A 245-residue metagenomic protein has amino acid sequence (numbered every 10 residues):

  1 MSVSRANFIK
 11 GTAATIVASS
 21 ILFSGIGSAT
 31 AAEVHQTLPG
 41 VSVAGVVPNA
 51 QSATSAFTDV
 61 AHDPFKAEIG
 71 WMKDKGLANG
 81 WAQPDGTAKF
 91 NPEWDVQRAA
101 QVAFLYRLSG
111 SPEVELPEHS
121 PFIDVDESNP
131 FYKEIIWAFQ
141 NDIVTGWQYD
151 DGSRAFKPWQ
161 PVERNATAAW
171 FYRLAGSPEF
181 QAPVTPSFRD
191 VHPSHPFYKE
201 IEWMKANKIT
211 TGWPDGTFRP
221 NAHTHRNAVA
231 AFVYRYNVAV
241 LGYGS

Functional and structural regions predicted by a protein language model:
S2-K10, L22-P64, N79-V102, R107-E134 (+4 more regions): Feature responds to low-complexity, polar/acidic, surface-exposed segments characteristic of secreted/exported proteins
I9-V17: Sec-dependent signal peptide hydrophobic core
I69-M72, L105, A138, F171 (+2 more regions): A short amphipathic alpha-helical interaction element
G76, D142, K208: Phosphate/pyrophosphate-binding loop motifs in nucleotide- or prenyl diphosphate-using proteins
Y198-I201, R226: Short amphipathic alpha-helical surface patches that serve as generic macromolecular interface elements
H225, V229-F232: Short, hydrophobic-biased amphipathic alpha-helical segments
